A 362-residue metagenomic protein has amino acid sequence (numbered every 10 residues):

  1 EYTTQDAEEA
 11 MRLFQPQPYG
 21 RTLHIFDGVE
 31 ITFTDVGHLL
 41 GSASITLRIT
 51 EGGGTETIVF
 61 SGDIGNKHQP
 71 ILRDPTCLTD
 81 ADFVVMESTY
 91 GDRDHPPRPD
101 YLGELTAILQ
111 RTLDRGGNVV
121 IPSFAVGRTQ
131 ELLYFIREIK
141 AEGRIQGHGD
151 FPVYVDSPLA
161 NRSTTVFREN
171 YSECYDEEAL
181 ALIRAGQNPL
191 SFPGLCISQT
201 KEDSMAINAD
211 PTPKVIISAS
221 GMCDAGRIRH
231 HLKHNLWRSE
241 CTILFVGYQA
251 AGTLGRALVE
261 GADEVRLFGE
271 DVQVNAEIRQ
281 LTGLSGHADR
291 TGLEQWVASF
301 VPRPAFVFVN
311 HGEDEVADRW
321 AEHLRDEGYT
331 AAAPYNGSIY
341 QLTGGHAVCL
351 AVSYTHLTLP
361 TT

Functional and structural regions predicted by a protein language model:
E1-E131, R137-H148: His/Asp/Glu-rich metal-coordinating catalytic cores of metallo-dependent phosphodiesterases/hydrolases acting on
V29-F33, V166-C174, E294-Q295, G344-A351: Short, surface-exposed amphipathic charged segments that create phosphate/polyanion-binding patches used for binding
L39, G62-I64, S88-T89, F124-V126 (+5 more regions): Active-site metal-binding loops of divalent metal-dependent hydrolases
A81-R93, E270-Q280, V301: Gly-rich Lys/Arg/Thr-decorated short loops/hinges at beta-loop-alpha junctions or inter-strand turns that position
I108-V119, S123-V246: Hard-cation-handling environments
R229-V274: C-terminal, non-catalytic macromolecule-binding modules
F268-W296: Generic long, charged, amphipathic alpha-helical segments
Y354-T361: Conserved small/polar residues in nucleotide/adenosyl-binding loops
